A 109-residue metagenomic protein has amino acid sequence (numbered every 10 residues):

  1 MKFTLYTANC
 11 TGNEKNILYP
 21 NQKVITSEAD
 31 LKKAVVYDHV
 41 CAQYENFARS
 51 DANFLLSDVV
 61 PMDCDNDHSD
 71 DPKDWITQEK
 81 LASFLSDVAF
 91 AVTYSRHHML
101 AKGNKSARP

Functional and structural regions predicted by a protein language model:
M1-A107: Signature for HUH/AEP ssDNA processing cores
